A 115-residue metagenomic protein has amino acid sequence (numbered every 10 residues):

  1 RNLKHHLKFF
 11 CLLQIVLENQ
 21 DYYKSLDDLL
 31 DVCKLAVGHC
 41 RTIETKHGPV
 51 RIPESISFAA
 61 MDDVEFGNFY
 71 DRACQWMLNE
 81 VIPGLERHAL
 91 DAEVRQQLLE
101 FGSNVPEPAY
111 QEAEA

Functional and structural regions predicted by a protein language model:
R1-D71, Q75-A115: Acidic (Asp/Glu-rich) sequence patches and key acidic residues that form negatively charged surfaces used
